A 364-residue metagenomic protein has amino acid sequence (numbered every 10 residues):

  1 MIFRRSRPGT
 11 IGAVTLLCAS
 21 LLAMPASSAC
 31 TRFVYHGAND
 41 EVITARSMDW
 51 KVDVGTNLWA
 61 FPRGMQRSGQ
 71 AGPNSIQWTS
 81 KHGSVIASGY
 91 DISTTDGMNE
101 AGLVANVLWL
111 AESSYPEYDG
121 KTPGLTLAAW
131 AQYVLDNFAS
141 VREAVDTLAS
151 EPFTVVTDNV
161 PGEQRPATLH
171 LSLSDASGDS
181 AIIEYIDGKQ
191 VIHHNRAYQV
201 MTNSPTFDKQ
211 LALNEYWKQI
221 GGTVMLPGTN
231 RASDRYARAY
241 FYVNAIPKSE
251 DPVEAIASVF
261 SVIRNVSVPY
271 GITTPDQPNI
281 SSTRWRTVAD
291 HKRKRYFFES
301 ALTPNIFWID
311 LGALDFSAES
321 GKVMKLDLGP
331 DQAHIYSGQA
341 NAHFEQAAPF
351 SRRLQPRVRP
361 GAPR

Functional and structural regions predicted by a protein language model:
I2-V14: Bacterial N-terminal signal peptides that target proteins for export
G12-A23: Bacterial N-terminal signal peptides
S28-I43, V156-D158, Q164-T168, A176-G178 (+1 more regions): C-terminus-biased signal that marks the final domain/tail of proteins
S28-T122, V155, S337: A contiguous strand-loop segment
I43-A45, V104-V107, S172-S174, I182 (+1 more regions): Structural recognition of the beta-strand scaffold that forms the well-ordered cores of secreted hydrolase catalytic
A60, G64-N74, S113-T154, G321-P330: Compact, glycine/acidic-enriched structural inserts
N99-A101, L135-E143, S249-I256, H291-R293: A short, structured loop/turn motif at beta-sheet edges
V141, V145-I183: Aromatic- and glycine-enriched pocket-lining scaffold segments that form the walls of small-molecule binding clefts
